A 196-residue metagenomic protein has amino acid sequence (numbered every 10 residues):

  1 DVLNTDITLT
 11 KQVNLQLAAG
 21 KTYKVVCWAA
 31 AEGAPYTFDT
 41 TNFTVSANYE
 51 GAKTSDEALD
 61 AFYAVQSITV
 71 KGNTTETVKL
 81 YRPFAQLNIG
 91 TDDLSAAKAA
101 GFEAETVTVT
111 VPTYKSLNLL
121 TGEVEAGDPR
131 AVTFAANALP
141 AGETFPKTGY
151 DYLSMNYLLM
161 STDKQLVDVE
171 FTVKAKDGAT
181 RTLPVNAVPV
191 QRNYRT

Functional and structural regions predicted by a protein language model:
D1-T196: Extracytoplasmic cysteine-anchoring/structural motifs
